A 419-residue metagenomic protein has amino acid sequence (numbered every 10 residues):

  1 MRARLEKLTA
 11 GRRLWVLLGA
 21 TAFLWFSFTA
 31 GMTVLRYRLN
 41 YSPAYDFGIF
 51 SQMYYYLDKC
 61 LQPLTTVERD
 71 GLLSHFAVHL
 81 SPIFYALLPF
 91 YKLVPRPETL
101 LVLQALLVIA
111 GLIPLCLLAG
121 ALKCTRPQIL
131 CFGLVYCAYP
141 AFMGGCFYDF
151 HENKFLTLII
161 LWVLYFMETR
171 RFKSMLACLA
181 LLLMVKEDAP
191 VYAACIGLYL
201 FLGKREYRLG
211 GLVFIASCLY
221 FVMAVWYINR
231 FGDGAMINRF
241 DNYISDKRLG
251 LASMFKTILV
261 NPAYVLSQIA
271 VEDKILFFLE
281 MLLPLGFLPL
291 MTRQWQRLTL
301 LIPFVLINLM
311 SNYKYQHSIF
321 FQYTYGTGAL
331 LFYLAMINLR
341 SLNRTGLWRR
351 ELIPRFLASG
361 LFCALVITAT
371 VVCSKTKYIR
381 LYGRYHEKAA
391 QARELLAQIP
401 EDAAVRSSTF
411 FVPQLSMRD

Functional and structural regions predicted by a protein language model:
M1-G31, G120-A121, R126, E206-L212: Start-transfer (signal-anchor) and selected internal transmembrane alpha helices of multi-pass inner/ER membrane
R2-L5, Y192-C218: Perimembrane helix-loop-helix junctions
G19-F23, P127, F214-C218, L342-C373: Signature aromatic-anchored transmembrane alpha helix within multi-pass, membrane-resident enzymes that catalyze glycan
G31, I49-H75, P82-I83: Extracytosolic helix-loop segments that constitute the early lumenal/periplasmic catalytic or substrate-binding loops
E98-K123, W162: Transmembrane-helix motifs of polytopic, lipid-linked glycan transferases
P114-L117, V135-A138, K154-L179: Specific aromatic-rich, kink-prone transmembrane helix
L276-L298, V305: Hydrophobic, aromatic-rich transmembrane alpha-helices and their immediate juxtamembrane boundary segments
L298-G346: Hydrophobic/aromatic-rich transmembrane helices and adjacent perimembrane loops
